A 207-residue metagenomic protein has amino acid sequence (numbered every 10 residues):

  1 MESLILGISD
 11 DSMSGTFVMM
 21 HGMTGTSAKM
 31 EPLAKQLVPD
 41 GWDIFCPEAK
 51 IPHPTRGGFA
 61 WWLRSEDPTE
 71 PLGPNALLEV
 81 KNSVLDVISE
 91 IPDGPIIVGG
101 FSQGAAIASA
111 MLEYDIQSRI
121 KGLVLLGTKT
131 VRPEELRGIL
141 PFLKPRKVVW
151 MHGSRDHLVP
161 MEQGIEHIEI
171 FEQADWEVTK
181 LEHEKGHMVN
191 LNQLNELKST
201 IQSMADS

Functional and structural regions predicted by a protein language model:
M1-D93: Serine-hydrolase catalytic machinery in alpha/beta-hydrolase-like enzymes
P92-F101: Alpha/beta-hydrolase fold nucleophile elbow
G100-G104, A108: Gly/Ala-rich beta-loop-alpha elbow adjacent to hydrolase catalytic centers
S118-T130: A conserved short beta-strand
W150-H152, D156: Short beta-strand/loop motif that positions the catalytic acidic residue of the alpha/beta-hydrolase fold
H157-Q163: Conserved alpha/beta-hydrolase "acid-adjacent" motif
I165-I168, E172-S207: C-terminal catalytic histidine-bearing segment of alpha/beta-hydrolase fold enzymes
